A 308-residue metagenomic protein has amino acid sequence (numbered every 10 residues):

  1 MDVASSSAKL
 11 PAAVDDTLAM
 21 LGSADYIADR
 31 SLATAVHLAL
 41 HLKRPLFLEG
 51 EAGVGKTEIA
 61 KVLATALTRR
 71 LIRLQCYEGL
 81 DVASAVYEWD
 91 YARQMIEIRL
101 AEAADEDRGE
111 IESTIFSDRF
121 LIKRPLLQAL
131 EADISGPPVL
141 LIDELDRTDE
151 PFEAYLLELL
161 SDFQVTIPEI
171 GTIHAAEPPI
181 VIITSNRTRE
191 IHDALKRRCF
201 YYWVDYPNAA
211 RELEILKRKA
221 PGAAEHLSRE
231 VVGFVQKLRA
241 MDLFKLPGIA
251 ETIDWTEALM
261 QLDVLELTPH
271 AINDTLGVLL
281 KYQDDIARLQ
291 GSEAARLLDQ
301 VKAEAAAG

Functional and structural regions predicted by a protein language model:
M1-G308: C-terminal regulatory/interaction module of P-loop NTP-utilizing enzymes
